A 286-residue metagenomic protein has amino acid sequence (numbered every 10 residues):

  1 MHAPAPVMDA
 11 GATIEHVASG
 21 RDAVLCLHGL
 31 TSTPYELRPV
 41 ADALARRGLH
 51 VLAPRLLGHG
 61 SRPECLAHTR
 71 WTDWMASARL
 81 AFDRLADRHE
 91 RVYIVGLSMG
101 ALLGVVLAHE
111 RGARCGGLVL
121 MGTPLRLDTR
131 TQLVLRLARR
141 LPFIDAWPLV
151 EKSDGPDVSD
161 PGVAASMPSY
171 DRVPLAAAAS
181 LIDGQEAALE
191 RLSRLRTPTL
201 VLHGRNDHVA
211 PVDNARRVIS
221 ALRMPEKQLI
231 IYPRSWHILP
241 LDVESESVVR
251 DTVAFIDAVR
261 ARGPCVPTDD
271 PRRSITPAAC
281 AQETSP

Functional and structural regions predicted by a protein language model:
T31-A41: The serine-hydrolase catalytic nucleophile loop
A41, A45-C65: Conserved alpha/beta-hydrolase
G96-G100, G104: Gly/Ala-rich beta-loop-alpha elbow adjacent to hydrolase catalytic centers
V119-T129: Active-site nucleophile loop of the alpha/beta-hydrolase fold
L195, V201-H203, D207: Short beta-strand/loop motif that positions the catalytic acidic residue of the alpha/beta-hydrolase fold
H208-N214: Conserved alpha/beta-hydrolase "acid-adjacent" motif
R216, S220-I238: Catalytic histidine neighborhood in serine/cysteine hydrolases with alpha/beta-hydrolase-type architecture
P233-P286: Catalytic active-site module of serine/aspartate enzymes centered on a nucleophile-bearing elbow/loop
